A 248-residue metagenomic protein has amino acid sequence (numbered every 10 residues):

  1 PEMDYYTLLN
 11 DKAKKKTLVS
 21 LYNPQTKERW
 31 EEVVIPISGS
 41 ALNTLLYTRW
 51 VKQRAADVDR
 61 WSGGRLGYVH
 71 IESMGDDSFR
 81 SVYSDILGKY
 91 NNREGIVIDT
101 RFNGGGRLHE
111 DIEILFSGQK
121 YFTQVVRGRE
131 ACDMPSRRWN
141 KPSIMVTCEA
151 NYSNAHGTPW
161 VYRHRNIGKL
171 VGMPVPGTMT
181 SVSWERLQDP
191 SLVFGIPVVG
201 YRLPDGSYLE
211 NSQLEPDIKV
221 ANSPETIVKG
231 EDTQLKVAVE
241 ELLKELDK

Functional and structural regions predicted by a protein language model:
E2-S191, T226-Q234, E240-D247: Cleft-lining beta-strand/loop regions that shape enzyme active-site pockets
A56, N151-S153, Q188-K219: Metal-dependent DNA phosphodiester-chemistry modules and their immediately adjacent helices/loops in DNA-processing
Y90-E94, L214-A221: Short acidic (Asp/Glu) and glycine-rich catalytic loops that position anionic groups and cofactors
S136, L203, S223: Residue-level signal for threonine
